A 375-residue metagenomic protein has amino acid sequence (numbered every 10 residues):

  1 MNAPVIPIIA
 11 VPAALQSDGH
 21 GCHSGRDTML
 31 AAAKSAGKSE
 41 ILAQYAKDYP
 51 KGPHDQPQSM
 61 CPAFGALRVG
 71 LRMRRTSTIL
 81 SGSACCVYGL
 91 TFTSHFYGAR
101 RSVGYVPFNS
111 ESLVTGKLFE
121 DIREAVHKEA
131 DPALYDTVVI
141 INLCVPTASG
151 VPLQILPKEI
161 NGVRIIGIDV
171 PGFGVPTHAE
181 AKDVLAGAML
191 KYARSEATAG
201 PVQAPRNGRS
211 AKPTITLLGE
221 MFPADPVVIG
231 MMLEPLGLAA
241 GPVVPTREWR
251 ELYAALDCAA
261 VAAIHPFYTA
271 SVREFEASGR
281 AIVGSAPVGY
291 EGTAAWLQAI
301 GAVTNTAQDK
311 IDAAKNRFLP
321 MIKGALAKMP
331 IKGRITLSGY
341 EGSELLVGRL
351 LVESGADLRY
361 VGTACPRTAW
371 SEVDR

Functional and structural regions predicted by a protein language model:
M1-R375: An N-terminal assembly and electron-transfer interface module characteristic of large anaerobic redox and radical
